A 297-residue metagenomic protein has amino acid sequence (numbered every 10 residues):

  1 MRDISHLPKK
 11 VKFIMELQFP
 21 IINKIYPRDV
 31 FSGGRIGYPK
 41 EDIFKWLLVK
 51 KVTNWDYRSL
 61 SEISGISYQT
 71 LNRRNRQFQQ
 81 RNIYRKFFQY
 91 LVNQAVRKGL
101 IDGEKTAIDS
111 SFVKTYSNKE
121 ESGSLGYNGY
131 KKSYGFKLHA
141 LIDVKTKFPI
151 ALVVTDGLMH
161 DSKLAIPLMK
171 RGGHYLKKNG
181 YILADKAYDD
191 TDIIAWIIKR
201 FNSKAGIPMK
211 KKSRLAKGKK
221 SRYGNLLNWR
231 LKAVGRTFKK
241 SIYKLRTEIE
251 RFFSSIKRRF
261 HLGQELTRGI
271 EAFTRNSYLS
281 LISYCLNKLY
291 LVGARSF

Functional and structural regions predicted by a protein language model:
M1-G33: Basic, low-complexity segments
I14, F31, I36-F44, V49-W55 (+3 more regions): Polybasic low-complexity intrinsically disordered regions
I63, K210-K211, I270: Residue-level "edge-of-site" marker
G65-I83: Major-groove recognition helix of helix-turn-helix-like DNA-binding domains
I66-S67, S213-R214, F273: Short secondary-structure capping/turn micro-motifs that flank functional sites
K186-R258: Helix-centered, glycine/charged polyanion-binding patches within enzymatic domains that contact phosphate-containing
T237-F297: Basic, amphipathic alpha-helical segments enriched in Lys/Arg and hydrophobic/aromatic residues
